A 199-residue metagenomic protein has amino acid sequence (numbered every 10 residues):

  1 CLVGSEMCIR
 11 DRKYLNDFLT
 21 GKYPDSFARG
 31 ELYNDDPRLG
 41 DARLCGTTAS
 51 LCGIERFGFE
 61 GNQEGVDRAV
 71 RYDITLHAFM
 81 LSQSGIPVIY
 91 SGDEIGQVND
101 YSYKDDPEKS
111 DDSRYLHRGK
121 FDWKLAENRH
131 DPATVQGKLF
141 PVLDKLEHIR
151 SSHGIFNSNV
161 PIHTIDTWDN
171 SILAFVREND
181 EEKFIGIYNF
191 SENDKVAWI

Functional and structural regions predicted by a protein language model:
S5-I199: Active-site and adjacent substrate-binding regions of carbohydrate-active enzymes
